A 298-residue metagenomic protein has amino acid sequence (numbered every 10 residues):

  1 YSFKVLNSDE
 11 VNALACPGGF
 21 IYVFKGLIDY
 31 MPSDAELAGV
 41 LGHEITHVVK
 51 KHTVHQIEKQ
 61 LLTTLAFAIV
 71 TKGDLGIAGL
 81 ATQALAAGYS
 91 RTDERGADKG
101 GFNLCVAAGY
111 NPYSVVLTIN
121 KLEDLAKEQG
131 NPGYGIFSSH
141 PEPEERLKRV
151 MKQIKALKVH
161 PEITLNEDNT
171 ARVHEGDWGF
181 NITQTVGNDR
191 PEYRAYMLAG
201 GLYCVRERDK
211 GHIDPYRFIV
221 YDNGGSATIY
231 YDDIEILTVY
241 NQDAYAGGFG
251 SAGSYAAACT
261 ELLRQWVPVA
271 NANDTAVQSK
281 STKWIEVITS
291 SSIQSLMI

Functional and structural regions predicted by a protein language model:
Y1-L61, A107-A108, K127-N131: Peri-catalytic and regulatory segments of divalent metal-dependent proteins
S2-L6, L14, F20-F24, A38-L41 (+9 more regions): Soluble periplasmic/extracytoplasmic beta-strand elements of cell-envelope proteins
F3-L6, R91-K99, N103-G187, Y193-A195 (+5 more regions): C-terminal capping/extension segments of zinc metalloprotease domains
M31-A35, K50-Q60, T82-G100, F137-P141: Active-site metal-coordination segments of metallo-dependent hydrolases
E58-A86: Membrane-active amphipathic alpha-helices enriched in small hydrophobic residues
K121, I182, V186, G225-E261: Soluble extramembrane regions of membrane proteins in the secretory/endomembrane system
H212-D232: Short, structured surface segments that line ligand/substrate-binding pockets
A252-S292: C-terminal partner/receptor-binding element of secreted or periplasmic proteins
